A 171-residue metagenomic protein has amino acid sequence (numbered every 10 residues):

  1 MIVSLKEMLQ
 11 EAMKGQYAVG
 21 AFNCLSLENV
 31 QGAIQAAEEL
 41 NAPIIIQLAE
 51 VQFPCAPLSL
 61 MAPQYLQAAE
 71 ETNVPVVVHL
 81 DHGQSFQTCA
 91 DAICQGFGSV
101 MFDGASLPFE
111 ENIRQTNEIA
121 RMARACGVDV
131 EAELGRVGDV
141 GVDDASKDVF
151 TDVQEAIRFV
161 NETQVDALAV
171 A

Functional and structural regions predicted by a protein language model:
V3-E11, L25-Q52, L58-P75, G83-A171: Alpha/beta enzyme core
